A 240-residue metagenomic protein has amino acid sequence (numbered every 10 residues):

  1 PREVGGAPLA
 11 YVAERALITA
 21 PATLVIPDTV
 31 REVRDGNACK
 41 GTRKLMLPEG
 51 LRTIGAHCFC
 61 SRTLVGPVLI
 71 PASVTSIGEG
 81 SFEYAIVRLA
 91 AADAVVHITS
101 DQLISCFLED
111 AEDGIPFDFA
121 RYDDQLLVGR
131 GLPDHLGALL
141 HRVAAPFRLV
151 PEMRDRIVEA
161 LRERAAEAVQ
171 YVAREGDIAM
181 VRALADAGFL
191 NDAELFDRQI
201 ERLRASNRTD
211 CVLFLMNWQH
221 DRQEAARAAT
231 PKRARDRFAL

Functional and structural regions predicted by a protein language model:
P1-A10, T19-E32, K40-T53, T63-S76 (+3 more regions): Structural signature of tandem-repeat unit edges
I157-R164, F189-F196, D210, Q219-R233: Ankyrin repeat arrays, specifically the small/polar loop and inter-repeat linker segments at the C-terminal end of each
A193, R237-L240: Extended, charge-rich intrinsically disordered regulatory tails
E201-L203: Solvent-exposed segments in extracellular or luminal domains encompassing
